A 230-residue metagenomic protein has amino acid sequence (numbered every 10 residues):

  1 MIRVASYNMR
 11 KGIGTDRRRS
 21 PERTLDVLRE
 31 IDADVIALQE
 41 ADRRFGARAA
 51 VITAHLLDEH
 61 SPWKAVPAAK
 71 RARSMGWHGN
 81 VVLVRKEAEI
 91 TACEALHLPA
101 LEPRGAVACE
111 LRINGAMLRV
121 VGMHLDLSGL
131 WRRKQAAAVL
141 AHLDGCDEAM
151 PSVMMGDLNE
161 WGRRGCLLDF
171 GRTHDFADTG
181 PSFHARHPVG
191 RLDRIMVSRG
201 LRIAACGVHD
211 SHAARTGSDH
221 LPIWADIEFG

Functional and structural regions predicted by a protein language model:
M1-V35, R43, A47, E59-H60 (+1 more regions): Active-site regions of metal-assisted phosphoester/phosphodiester hydrolases, unifying DNase/endonuclease modules
I52-T53: Short Gly/Thr/Asp-enriched flexible loops that form oxyanion-binding sites at enzyme active sites
